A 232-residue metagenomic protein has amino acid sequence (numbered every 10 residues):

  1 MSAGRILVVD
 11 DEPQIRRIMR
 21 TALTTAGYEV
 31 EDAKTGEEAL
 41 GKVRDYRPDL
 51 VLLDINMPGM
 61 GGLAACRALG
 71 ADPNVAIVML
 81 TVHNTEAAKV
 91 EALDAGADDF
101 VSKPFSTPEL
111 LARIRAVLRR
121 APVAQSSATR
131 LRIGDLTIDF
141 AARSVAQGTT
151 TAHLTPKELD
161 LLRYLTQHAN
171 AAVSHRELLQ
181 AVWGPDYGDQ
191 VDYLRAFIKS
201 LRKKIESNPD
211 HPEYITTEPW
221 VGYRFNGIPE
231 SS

Functional and structural regions predicted by a protein language model:
R17-T25: Charged docking surfaces used in two-component/phosphorelay signaling
G27-K34, K42: Short hydrophobic/Thr-rich beta-strand motif most characteristic of the beta2 strand and flanking loop of CheY-like
K34-E38, G61-A64: Acidic catalytic/metal-coordinating carboxylates
Y46-L52: Active-site beta3 strand of CheY-like receiver
G59, R67, A71, A76-R132: Basic, amphipathic DNA-recognition helix from helix-turn-helix-like DNA-binding domains
A128, H153, I198-S232: DNA-binding patch around the recognition helix
R132-L159, A172, D186, R224-S232: A structural micro-motif at secondary-structure boundaries
T150-P185, I198-L201: Short amphipathic alpha-helical recognition elements used for nucleic-acid or partner binding across transcription
